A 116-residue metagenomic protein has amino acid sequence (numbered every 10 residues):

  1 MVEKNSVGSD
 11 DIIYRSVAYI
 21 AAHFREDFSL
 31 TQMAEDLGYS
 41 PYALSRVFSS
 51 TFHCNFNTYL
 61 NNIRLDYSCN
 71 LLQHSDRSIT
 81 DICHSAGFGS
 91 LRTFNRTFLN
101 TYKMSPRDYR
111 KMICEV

Functional and structural regions predicted by a protein language model:
M1-D11, R15, D36-S45: An amphipathic alpha-helical interaction segment
Y14-A22, D27-T31, S50-G89, K111-V116: Terminal helix-turn-helix DNA-binding modules in bacterial transcription factors
A22, D36, S40, L71-H74 (+1 more regions): Histidine kinase transmitter module recognition
D36-L37, A86-G87, F98: Core residues of bacterial helix-turn-helix
S40, G89-S90: Helix-turn-helix DNA-binding motif, specifically the short coil turn and the N-cap/start of the second
L44, F48, T93-F94, F98: Short hydrophobic/aromatic patch on the recognition helix
R96-V116: …primarily DNA-binding HTH/wHTH and HhH modules…
